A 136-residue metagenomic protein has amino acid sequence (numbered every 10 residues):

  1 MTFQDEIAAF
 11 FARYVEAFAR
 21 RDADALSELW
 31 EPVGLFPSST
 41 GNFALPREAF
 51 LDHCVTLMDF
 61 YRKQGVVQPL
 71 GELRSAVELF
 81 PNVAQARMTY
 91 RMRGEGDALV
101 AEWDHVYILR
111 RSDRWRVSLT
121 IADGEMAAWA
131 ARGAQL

Functional and structural regions predicted by a protein language model:
M1-P32, A44, R132-L136: Short, low-complexity N-terminal intrinsically disordered segments enriched in polar/charged residues
A19, L79-P81, A98, R110: Surface-exposed coil/turn segments at beta-strand junctions on protein surfaces, enriched
A23-A76, N82: A solvent-exposed, acidic/Ser-Thr-rich amphipathic alpha-helical stretch
W30-E31, Y90-M92, I121-G124: Short beta-strand segments enriched in hydrophobic/aromatic residues within well-folded beta-rich domains
V55, R87-R93: Generic short beta-strand segments
G71-V77, Y90-M92, D104-D113: Hydrophobic/aromatic beta-strand elements that line small-molecule binding cavities or substrate pockets in beta-rich
M92-V100: Short, cysteine-centered beta-strand-loop-beta hairpins and adjacent loop/turn segments enriched in charged/polar
V100-A134: Short beta-strand edge/turn micro-motifs at domain boundaries
